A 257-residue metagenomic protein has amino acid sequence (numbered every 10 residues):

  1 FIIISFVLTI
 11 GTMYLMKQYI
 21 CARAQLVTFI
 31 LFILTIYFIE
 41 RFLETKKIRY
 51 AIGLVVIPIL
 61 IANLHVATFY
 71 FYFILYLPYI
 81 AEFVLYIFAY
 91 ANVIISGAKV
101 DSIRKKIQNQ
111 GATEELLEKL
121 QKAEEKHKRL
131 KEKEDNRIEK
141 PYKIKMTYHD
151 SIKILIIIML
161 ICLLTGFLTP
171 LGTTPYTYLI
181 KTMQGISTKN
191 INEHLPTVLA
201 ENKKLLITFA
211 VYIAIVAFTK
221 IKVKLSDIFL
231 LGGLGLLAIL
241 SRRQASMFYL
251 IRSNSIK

Functional and structural regions predicted by a protein language model:
F1-Y14: Transmembrane-helix signature of polytopic, membrane-embedded enzymes that assemble or transfer cell-envelope glycans
T12-L15, A51-V66, L164-T165, G232-A238: Membrane-interface alpha helices of multi-pass inner-membrane proteins
Y19-V27: Short acidic/glycine- and proline-prone juxtamembrane loop motifs at membrane-interface regions of multi-pass membrane
V27-E44, L75-F88: Specific aromatic-rich, kink-prone transmembrane helix
T35-A51, I213-T219: Membrane-interface transmembrane helices that cradle and orient dolichyl/undecaprenyl
R41-I59, K153-I157, L225-G232: Short hydrophobic alpha-helices at membrane interfaces in multi-pass membrane enzymes
V66-K133, E139-F218: Transmembrane catalytic cores of multi-pass membrane glycosyltransferases and polysaccharide-assembly enzymes
I74, L234-K257: Hydrophobic/aromatic-rich transmembrane helices and adjacent perimembrane loops
